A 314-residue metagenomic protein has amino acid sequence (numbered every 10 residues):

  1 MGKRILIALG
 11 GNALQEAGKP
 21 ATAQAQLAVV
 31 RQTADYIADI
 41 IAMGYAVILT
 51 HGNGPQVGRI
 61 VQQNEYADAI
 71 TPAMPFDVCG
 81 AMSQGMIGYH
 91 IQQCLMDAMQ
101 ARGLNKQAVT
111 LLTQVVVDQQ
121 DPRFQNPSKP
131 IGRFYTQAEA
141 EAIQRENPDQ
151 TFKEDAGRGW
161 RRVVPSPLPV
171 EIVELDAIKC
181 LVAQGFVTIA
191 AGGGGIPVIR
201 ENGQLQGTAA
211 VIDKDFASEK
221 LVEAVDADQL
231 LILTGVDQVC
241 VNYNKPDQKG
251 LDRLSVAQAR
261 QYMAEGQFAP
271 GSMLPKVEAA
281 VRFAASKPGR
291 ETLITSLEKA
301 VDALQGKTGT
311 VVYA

Functional and structural regions predicted by a protein language model:
G2-A314: C-terminal catalytic "cap/lid" subdomain
